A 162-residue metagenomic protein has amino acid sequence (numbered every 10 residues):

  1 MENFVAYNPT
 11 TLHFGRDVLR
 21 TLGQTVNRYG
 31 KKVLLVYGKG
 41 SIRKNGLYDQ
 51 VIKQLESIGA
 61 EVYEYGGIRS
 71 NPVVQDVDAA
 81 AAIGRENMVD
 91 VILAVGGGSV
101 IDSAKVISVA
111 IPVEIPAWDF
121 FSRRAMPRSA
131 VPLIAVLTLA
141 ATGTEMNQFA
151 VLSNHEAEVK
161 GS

Functional and structural regions predicted by a protein language model:
M1-Y29: N-terminal amphipathic/basic leader segments beginning at the initiator methionine
T10, P112-S162: A glycine/threonine-rich phosphate-anchoring loop and its flanking beta-alpha core in nucleotide/phosphate-binding
L12-R16, R20, N45, D49 (+1 more regions): Electropositive phosphate-/nucleotide-binding environments in soluble metabolic enzymes
G23-Q24, L34-Q54: Glycine-rich phosphate/diphosphate-binding loop of Rossmann-like nucleotide-binding domains
G30-V33, V131: Nucleotide donor/acceptor-binding cores
L34-L35, V91-L93, I134: Conserved beta-strand elements of the Class I
G46-I115, R124: N-terminal small/polar loop signature for handling phosphorylated ligands or for N-terminal nucleophile
